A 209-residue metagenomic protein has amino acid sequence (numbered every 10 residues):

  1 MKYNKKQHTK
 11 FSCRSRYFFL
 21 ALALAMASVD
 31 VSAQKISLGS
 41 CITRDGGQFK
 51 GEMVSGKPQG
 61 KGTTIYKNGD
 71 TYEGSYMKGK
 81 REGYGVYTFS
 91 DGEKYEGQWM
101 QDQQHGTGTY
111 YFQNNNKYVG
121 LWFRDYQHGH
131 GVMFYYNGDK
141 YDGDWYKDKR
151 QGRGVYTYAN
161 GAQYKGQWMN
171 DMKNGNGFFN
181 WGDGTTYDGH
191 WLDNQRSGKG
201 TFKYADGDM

Functional and structural regions predicted by a protein language model:
N4-F19: Bacterial N-terminal signal peptides that target proteins for export
Y17-A27: Bacterial N-terminal signal peptides
V31-A33: Boundary at the C-terminal end of the N-terminal hydrophobic targeting segment
L38-G39: Compositionally biased alpha-helical segments
Q48-Q59, T71-E82, K94-H105, K117-H128 (+4 more regions): Conserved anchor residues at repeat-unit boundaries in beta-strand-based tandem repeats, strongest for the MORN repeat
T63, E73, V86-T88, E93-E96 (+7 more regions): A detector of tandem-repeat and repeat-rich interaction/domain scaffolds
